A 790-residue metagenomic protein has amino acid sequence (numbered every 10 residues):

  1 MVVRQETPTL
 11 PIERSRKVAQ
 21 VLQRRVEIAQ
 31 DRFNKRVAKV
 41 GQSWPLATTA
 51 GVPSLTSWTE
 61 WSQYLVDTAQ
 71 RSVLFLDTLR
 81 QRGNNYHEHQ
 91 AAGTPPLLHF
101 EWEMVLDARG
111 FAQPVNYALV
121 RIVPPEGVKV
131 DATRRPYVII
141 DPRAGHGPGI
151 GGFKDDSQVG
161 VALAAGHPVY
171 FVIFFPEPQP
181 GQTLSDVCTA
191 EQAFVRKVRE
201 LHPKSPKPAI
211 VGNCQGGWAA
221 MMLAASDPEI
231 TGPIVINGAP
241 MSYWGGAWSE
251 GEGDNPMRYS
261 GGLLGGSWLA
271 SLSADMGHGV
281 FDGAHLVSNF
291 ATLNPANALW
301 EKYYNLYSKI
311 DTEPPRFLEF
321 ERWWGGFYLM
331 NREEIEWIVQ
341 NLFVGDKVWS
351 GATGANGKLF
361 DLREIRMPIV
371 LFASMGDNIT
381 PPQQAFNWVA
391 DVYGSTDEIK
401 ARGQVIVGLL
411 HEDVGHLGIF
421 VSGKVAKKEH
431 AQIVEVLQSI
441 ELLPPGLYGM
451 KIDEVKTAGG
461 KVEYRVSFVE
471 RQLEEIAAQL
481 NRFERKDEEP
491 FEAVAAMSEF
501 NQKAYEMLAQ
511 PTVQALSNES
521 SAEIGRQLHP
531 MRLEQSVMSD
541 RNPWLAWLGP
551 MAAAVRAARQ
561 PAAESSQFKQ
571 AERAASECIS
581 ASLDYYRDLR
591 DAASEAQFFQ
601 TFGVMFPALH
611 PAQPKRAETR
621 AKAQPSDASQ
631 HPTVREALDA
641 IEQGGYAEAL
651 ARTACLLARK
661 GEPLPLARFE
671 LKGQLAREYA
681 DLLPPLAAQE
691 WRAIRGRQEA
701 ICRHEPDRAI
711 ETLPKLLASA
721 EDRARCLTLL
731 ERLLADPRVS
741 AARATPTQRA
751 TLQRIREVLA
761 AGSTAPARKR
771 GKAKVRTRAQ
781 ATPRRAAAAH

Functional and structural regions predicted by a protein language model:
V2-D77, E200, K204, M221-E333 (+2 more regions): Alpha/beta-hydrolase-fold enzymes
A91-P178: Short, surface-exposed "cap/lid" segments of acyl-processing enzymes
E177-Q182, T189-P208: Conserved acidic catalytic loop of the alpha/beta-hydrolase fold
V211-A220: Gly/Ala-rich beta-loop-alpha elbow adjacent to hydrolase catalytic centers
I365, L371-A373, D377: Short beta-strand/loop motif that positions the catalytic acidic residue of the alpha/beta-hydrolase fold
I379-Q384: Conserved alpha/beta-hydrolase "acid-adjacent" motif
A401-A477: C-terminal catalytic histidine-bearing segment of alpha/beta-hydrolase fold enzymes
R616-H790: Small-residue-enriched hydrophobic alpha-helices in membranes
